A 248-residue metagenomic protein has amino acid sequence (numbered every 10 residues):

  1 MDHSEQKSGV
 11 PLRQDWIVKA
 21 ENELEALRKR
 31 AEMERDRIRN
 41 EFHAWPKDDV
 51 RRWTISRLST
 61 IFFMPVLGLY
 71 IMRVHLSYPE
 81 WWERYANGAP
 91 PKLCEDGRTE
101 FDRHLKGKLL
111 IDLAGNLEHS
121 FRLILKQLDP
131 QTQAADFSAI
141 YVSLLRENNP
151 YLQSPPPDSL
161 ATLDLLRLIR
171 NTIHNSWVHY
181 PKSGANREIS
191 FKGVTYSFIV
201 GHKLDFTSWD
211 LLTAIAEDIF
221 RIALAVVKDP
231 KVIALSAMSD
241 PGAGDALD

Functional and structural regions predicted by a protein language model:
M1-I111, P157-L168, G184-D248: Extended intrinsically disordered or low-complexity regions, especially N/C-terminal cytosolic tails and loops, rather
L76-A86, G107-L144: Short, contiguous, well-structured surface segments enriched in hydrophobic/aromatic residues
N87-L93, K126-D136, V178-N186: Generic structural signal for short, solvent-exposed loop/turn connectors between secondary structure elements
G115, I169-T172: Generic detector of isolated residues embedded in canonical secondary-structure elements
L117-T132, H174-P181, A223, V227-A234: Long, hydrophobic, amphipathic alpha-helical segments used as structural scaffolds
F121-L168, N175-S176: Short non-catalytic regulatory patches outside canonical folded cores
T132-N148, P181-G201: Short, charged amphipathic alpha-helical segments flanked by flexible coils
